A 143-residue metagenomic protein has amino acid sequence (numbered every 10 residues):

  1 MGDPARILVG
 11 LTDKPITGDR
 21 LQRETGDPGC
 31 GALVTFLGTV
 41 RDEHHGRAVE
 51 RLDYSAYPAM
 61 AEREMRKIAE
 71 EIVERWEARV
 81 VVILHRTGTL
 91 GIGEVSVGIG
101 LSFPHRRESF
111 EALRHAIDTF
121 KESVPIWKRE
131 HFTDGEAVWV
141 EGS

Functional and structural regions predicted by a protein language model:
M1-V97, F103-R114, D118-S143: N-terminal, polar/charged subdomain of small-to-medium soluble alpha/beta proteins
